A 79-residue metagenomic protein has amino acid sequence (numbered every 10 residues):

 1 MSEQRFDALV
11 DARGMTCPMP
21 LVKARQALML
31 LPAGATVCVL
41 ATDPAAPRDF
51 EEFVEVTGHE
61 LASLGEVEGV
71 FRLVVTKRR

Functional and structural regions predicted by a protein language model:
S2-D11: Right-handed parallel beta-helix/beta-solenoid
D7, E51-V54, R72: Compositionally biased, low-structure terminal segments
A12-E66: Amphipathic, hydrophobic secondary-structure cores in small proteins
G69: Positions that flank functional sites
R72-R79: Core SAM-dependent methyltransferase catalytic element
